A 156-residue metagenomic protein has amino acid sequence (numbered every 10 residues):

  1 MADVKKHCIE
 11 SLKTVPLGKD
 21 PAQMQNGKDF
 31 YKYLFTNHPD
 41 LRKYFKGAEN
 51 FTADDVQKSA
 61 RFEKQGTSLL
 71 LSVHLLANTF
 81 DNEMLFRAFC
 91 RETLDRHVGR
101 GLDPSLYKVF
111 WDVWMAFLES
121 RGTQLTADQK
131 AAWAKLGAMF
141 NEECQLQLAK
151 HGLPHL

Functional and structural regions predicted by a protein language model:
M1-L156: Globin-like tetrapyrrole-binding proteins
